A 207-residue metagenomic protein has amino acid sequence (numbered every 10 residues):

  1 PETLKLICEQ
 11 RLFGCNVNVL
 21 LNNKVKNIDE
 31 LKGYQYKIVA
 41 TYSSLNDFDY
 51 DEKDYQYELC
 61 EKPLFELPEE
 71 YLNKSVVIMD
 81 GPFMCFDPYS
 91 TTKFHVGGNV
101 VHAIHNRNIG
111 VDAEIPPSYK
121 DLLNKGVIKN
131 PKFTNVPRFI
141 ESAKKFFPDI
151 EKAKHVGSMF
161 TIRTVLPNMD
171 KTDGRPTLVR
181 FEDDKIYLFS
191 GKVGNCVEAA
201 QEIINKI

Functional and structural regions predicted by a protein language model:
P1-Y36, A40-D49, C196-N205: Helical element adjacent to the flavin cofactor pocket in flavoenzyme catalytic cores
Q35-D80, Y89-F94, H102, P117: Central helical "cap/lid" subdomain
E66, L72-V77, N108, A113 (+5 more regions): Glycine-enriched catalytic-core subsegment of oxygenase/oxidase enzymes
T92, I104-R163: Flavin-binding catalytic cores
E141-I207: C-terminal catalytic lobe of FAD-dependent flavoproteins
